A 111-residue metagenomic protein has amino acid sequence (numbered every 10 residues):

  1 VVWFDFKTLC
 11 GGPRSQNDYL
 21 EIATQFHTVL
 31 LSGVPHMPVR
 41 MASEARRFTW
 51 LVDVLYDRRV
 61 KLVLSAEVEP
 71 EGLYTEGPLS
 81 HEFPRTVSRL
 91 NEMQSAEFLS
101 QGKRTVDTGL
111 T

Functional and structural regions predicted by a protein language model:
V1-T28, G33-R46: AAA+ P-loop NTPase domains with strong preference for DNA replication initiators and clamp-loader complexes
H27-T111: Terminal-proximal interaction/regulatory segments of ATP-powered molecular machines
